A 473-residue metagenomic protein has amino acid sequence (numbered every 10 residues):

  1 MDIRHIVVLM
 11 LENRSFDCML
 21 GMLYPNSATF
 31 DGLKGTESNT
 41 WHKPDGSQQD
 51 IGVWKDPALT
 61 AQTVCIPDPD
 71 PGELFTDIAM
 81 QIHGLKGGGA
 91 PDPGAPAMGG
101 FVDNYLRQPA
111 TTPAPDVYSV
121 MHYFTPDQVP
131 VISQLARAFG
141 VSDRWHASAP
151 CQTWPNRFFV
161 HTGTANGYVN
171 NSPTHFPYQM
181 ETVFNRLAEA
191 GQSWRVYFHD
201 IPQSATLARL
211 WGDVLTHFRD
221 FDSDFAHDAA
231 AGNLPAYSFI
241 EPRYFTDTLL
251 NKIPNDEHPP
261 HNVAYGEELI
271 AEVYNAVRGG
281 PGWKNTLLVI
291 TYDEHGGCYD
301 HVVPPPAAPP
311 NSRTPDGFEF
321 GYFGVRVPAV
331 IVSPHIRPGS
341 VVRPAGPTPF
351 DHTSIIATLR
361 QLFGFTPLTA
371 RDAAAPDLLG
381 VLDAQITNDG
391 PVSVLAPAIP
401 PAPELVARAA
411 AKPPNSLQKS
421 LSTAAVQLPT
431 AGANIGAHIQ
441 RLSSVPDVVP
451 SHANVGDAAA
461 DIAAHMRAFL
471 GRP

Functional and structural regions predicted by a protein language model:
M1-P473: N-terminal pro-sequences and low-complexity stem/linker regions of secreted or lumenal proteins
